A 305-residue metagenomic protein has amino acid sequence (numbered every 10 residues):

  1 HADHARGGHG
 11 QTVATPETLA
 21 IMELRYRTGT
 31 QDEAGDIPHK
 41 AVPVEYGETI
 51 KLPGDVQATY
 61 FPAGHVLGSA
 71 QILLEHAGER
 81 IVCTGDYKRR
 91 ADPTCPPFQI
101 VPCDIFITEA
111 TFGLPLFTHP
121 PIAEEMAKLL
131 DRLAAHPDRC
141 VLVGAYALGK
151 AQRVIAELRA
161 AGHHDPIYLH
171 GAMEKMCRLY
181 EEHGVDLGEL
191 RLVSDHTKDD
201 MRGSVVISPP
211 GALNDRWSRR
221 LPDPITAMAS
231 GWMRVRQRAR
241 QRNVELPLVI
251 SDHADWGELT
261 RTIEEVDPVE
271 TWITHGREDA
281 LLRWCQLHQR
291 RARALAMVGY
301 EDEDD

Functional and structural regions predicted by a protein language model:
H1-D3, E17-L19, R27, Y46 (+4 more regions): Short, polar loop motifs at secondary-structure junctions
A2-G149, A160-A161: His/Asp/Glu-rich metal-coordinating catalytic cores of metallo-dependent phosphodiesterases/hydrolases acting on
H9-P16, R27-D32, D36-V44, F106 (+4 more regions): Active-site regions of enzymes building and remodeling cell-envelope glycoconjugates
E17, V66, G85-Y87, A110-F112 (+7 more regions): Active-site metal-binding loops of divalent metal-dependent hydrolases
K40, G85-P93, V185-L192, V205-P210 (+1 more regions): Short gly/ser/thr-rich secondary-structure transition/capping motifs
T59, L73, V82, L142-G144 (+4 more regions): Conserved beta-strand elements of the Class I
Q99-I100, L114-K198, E270-D305: Binuclear metal-ion centers of metallo-dependent hydrolases, dominated by the metallo-beta-lactamase
L192-D305: C-terminal regulatory/interaction regions
